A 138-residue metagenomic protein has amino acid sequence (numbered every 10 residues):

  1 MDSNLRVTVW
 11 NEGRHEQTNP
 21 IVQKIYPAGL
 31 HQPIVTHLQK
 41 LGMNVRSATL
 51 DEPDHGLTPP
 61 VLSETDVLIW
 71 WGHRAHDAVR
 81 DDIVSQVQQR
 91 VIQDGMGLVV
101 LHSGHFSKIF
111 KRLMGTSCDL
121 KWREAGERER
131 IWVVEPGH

Functional and structural regions predicted by a protein language model:
M1-E64: Aromatic-Pro/Gly-enriched surface loop or interdomain linker that acts as a lid/target-recognition segment
I25-P27, V84-Q89, G115-C118: Glycine-rich, phosphate-binding/catalytic loops in enzymes
A28-Q32, S85, K108, V134: A structural signal for well-ordered alpha-helical segments within the folded catalytic domains of diverse enzymes
H31-V35, W70-R74, Q93-G95, R123-E127: Glycine-rich loops and low-complexity Gly/Arg-rich segments that provide flexible linkers or classic glycine-based
T36-N44, V79, L98-G104, E129-V134: Short C-terminal domain-edge/linker segments immediately following a structured domain
L62-K111: Short alpha-beta junction capping motif
H105-H138: An acidic, glycine-rich "communication" segment
